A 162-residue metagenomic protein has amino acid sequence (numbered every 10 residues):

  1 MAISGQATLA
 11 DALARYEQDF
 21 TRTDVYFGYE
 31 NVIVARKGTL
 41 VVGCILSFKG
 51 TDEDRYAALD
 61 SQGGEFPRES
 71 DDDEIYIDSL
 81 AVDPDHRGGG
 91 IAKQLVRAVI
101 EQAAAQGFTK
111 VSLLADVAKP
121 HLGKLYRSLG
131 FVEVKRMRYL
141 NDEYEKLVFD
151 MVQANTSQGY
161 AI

Functional and structural regions predicted by a protein language model:
M1-F20, E30-N31: Conserved GNAT-fold acetyl-CoA-binding loop/helix
T21-V34, G50-R55, Y76: A short helix-loop-beta-strand connector motif used in the catalytic cores of GNAT acetyltransferases and, in some
V34, L40-K49, Y76, A81: Conserved beta-strand in the GNAT
F48-S79: Conserved acyl-donor/pantetheine-binding loop and adjacent beta-alpha core of acyl/acetyltransferases and related
G64, T109-G123, R127-L129, K135-I162: C-terminal "cap" of GNAT-fold acetyltransferases
G64-E65, L80-R87, D116: A short, internal acetyl-CoA/4′-phosphopantetheine-binding micro-motif in the GNAT/acyltransferase core
I75, R87, V96, A103-A115: Conserved GNAT acetyl-CoA-binding A-motif
G90: Conserved G/P- and acidic residue-centered "switch" motifs that form tight phosphate/ATP-binding loops in soluble
